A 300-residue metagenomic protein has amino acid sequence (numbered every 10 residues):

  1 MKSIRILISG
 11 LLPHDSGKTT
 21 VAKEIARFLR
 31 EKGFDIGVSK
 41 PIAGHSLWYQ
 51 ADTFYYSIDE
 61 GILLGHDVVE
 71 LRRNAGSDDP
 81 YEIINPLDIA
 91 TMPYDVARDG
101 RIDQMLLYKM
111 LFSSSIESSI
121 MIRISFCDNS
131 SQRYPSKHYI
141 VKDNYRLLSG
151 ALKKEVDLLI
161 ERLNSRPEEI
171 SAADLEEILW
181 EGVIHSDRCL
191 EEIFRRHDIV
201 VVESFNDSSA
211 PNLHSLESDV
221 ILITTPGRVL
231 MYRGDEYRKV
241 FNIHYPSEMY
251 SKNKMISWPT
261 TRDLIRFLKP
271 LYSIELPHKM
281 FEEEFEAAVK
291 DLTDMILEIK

Functional and structural regions predicted by a protein language model:
K2-S16, E24-K300: Flexible phosphate-sensing "switch/lid" loops adjacent to ATP/NTP-binding sites across phosphate-transfer
V21: Hydrophobic positions on the alpha1 helix immediately C-terminal to the Walker A/P-loop
